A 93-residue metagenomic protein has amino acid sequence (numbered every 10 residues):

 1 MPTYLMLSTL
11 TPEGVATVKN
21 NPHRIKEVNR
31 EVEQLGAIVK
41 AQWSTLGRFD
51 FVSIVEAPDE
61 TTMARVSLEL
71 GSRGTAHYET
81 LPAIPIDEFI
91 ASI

Functional and structural regions predicted by a protein language model:
M1-Q34, I38, T45-F49, I84 (+1 more regions): Short S/T/G/P-rich N-terminal loop/turn motif that feeds into the first structured element of a domain
L5-T9, W43-V66: Short, well-ordered beta-strand segments in beta-rich or mixed alpha/beta enzyme and ligand-binding folds
V39-Q42, Y78-T80: Generic structural signal for residues in well-ordered beta-strands
A57-I84: An amphipathic, aromatic/His-enriched active-site/gating alpha helix that lines ligand/cofactor pockets
